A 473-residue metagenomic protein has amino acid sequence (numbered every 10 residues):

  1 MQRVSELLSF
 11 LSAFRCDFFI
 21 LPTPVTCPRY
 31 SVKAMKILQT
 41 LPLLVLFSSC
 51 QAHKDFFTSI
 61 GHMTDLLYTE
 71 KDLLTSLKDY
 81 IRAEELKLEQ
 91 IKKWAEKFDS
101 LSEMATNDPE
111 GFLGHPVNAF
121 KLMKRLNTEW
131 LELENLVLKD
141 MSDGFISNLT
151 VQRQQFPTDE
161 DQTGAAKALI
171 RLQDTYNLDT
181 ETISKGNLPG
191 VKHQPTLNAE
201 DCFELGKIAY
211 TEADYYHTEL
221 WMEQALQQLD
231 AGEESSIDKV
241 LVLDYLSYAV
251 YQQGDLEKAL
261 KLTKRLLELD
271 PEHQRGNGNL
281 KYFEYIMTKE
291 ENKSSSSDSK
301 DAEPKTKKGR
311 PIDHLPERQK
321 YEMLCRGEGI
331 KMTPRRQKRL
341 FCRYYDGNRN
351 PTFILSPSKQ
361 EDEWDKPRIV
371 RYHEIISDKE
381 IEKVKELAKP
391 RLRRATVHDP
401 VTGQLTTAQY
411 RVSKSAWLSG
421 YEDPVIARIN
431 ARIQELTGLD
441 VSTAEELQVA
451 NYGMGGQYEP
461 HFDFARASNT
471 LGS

Functional and structural regions predicted by a protein language model:
M1-L44, S236-D238: Classical eukaryotic N-terminal signal peptides for Sec-dependent ER targeting/secretion, especially the positively
S31, K36-S473: Fe(II)/2-oxoglutarate oxygenase catalytic core
